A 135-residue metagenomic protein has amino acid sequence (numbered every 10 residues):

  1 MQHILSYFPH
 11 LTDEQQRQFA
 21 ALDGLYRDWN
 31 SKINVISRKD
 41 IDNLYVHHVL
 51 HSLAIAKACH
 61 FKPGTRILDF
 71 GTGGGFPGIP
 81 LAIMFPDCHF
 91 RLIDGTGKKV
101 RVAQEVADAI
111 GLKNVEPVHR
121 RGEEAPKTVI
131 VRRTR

Functional and structural regions predicted by a protein language model:
M1-R38, D42: N-terminal auxiliary segments of SAM/dcSAM-dependent transferases
P9-H10, H47, D87, L92: Intrinsically disordered, low-complexity regions enriched in small/polar residues
F19, D23, V49-S52, G78: A general structural signal for well-ordered alpha-helical segments in protein cores
D28, K32, Y45-P63: Conserved alpha-helix/loop element of class I SAM-dependent methyltransferases that forms part of the SAM/SAH-binding
K32-I33, I41-D42, H47, G73-F76: Generic secondary-structure boundary/loop-capping signal
L53-R135: Conserved SAM/SAH cofactor-binding pocket of Class I
